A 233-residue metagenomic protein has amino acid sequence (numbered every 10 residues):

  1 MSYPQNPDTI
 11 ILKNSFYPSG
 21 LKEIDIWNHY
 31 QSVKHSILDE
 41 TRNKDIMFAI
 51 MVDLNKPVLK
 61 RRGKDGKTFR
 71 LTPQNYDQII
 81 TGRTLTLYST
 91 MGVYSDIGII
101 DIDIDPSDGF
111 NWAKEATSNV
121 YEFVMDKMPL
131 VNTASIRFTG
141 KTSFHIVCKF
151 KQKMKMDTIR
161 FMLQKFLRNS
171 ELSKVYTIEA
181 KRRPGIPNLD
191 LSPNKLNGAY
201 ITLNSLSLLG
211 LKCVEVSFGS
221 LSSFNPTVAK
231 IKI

Functional and structural regions predicted by a protein language model:
M1-I97, S107-K114, E179-I186, K195-E215 (+1 more regions): DNA replication initiation on ssDNA origins
T86-M91, M125, L130-T139, N188-D190: Catalytic micro-motifs at enzyme active sites that drive phosphoryl/nucleotidyl and oxygen chemistry
S95-I100, T133-D157, A199-S205: Histidine-centered divalent-metal-coordination microenvironment in nucleic-acid enzymes
D101-D105, T158-K165, I201-L203, S217: Active-site ExK catalytic segment of metal-dependent nucleases
I104-S107, K151: A broad detector of the eukaryotic-type serine/threonine protein kinase catalytic domain
N111-V131, T158-V175: Long, well-ordered alpha-helical scaffolding segments within enzyme catalytic domains, especially pronounced
